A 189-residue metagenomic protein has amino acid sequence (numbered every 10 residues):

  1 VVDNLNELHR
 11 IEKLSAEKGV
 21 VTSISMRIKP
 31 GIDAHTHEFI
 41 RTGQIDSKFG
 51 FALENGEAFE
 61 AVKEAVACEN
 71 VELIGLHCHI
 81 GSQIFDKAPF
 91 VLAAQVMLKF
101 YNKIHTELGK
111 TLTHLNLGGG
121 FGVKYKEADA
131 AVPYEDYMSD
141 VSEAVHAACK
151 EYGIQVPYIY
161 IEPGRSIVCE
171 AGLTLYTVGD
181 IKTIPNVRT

Functional and structural regions predicted by a protein language model:
V1-V123, E127: Conserved alpha/beta-domain cores
I80-T189: C-terminal active-site-proximal or functional interface alpha/beta core segments in diverse enzymes
